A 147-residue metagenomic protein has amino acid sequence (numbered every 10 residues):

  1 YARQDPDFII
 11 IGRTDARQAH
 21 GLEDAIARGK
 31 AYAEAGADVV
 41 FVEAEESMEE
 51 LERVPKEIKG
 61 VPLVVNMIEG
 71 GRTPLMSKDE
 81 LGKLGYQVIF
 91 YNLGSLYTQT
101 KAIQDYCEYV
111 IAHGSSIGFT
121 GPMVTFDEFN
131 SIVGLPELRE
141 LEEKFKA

Functional and structural regions predicted by a protein language model:
Y1-Y91, Y97-Y109, K144-K146: Alpha/beta enzyme core
S95-A147: Extended, intrinsically disordered, low-complexity segments
